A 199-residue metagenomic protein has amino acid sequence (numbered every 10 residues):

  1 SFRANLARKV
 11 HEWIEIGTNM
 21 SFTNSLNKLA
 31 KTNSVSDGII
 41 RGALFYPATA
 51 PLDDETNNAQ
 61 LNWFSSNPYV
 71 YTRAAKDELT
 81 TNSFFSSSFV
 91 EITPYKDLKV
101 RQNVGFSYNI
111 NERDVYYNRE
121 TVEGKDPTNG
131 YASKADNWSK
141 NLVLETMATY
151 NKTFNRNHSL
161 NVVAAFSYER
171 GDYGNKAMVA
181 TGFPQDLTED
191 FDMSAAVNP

Functional and structural regions predicted by a protein language model:
N5-S83, N103-P199: Surface-exposed loop/interface segments of Gram-negative outer-membrane beta-barrel transport/assembly proteins
S86: A cytosolic small-molecule/anion-sensing beta-strand core signal
T93: Functionally critical loop-and-helix segments that line ligand-binding/catalytic clefts of soluble enzyme domains
D97: Active-site and adjacent substrate-binding regions of carbohydrate-active enzymes
